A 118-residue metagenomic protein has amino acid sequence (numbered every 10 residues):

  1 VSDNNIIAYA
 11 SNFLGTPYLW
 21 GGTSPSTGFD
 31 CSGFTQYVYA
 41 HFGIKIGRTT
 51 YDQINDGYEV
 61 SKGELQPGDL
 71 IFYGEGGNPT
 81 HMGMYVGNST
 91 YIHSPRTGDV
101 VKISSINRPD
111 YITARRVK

Functional and structural regions predicted by a protein language model:
V1, Y9, I44, N55 (+4 more regions): Aromatic- and glycine-rich peptidoglycan recognition patches
S2-I6, A10, D30-C31, V38: Stable alpha-helical elements in mature extracytoplasmic
T16-P67: Catalytic cysteine-centered active-site loop
P67-G68, T80-M82: Short, surface-exposed beta-edge/turn micro-motifs
